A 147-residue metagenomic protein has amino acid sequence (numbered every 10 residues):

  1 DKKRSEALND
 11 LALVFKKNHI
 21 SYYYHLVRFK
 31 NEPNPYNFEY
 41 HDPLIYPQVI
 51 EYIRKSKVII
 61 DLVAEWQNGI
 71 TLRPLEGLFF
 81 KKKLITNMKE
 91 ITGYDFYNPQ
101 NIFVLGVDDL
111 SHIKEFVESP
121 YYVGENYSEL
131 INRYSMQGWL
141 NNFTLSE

Functional and structural regions predicted by a protein language model:
D1-Q67, T71, T86-I91, S135-S146: Nucleotide-sugar donor-binding catalytic core of glycosyltransferases
V14-F15, Y36, I59, F79 (+1 more regions): Pol beta-like nucleotidyltransferase catalytic core
I53, G77-L78: Short alpha-helix at the nucleotide-sugar/activated-sugar donor binding site of glycosyltransferases and closely
